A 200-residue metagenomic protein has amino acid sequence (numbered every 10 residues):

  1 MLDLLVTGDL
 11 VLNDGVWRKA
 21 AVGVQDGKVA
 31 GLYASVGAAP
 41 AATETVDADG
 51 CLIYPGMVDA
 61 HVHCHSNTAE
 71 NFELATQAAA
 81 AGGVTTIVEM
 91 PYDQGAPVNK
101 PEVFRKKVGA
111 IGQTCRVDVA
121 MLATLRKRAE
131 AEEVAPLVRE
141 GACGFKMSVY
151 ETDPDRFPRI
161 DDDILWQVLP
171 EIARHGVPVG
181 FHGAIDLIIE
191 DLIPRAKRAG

Functional and structural regions predicted by a protein language model:
M1-P40: N-terminal metal-binding scaffold of metallo-dependent hydrolase/deaminase domains
L2-V6, A39-V88: Replace "His-x-His-based motif
G8-D9, D14, L32-S35, A48-D49 (+5 more regions): Fold-independent oxyanion-binding glycine-rich loops and adjacent beta-strand/coil segments at enzyme active sites
G8-D9, V22, G27, G50 (+6 more regions): Divalent metal-coordination and catalytic microenvironments
A69-N71, V103, I185-A199: Histidine/acidic-residue-rich catalytic or RNA/ligand-binding cores of hydrolases and nuclease-related proteins
T76-I188: Divalent-metal coordination cores built from histidine and acidic residues
Y150-D155, P194-G200: Active-site-proximal beta-alpha loop/turn segments in soluble metabolic enzymes
